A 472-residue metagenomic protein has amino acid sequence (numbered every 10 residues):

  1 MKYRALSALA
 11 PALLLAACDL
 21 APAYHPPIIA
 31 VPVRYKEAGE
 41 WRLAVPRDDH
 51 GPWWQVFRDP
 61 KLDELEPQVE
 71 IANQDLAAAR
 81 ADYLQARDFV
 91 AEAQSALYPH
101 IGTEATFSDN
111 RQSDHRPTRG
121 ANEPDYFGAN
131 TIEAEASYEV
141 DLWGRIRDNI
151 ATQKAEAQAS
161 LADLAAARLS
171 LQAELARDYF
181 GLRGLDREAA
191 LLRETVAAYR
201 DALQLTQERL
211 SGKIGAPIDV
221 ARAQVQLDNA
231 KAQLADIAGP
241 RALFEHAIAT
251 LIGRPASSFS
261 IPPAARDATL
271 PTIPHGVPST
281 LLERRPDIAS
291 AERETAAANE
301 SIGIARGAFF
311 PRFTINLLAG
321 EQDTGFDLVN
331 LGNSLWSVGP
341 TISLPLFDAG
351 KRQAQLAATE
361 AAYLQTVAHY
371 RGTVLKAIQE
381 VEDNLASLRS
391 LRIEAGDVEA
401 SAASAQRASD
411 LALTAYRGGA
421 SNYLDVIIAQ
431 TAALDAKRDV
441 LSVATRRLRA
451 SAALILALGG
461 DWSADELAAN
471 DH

Functional and structural regions predicted by a protein language model:
K2-I71, N130, K154, A238-E283 (+1 more regions): Terminal intrinsically disordered/low-complexity segments used for targeting and assembly
R42, D48-F57, T106-E135, S258-G276 (+3 more regions): Small/polar, glycine/serine/threonine/aspartate-rich low-complexity segments that form flexible
L62-E64, Q85, A129-T131, R177 (+3 more regions): Transmembrane beta-barrel architecture of outer-membrane proteins
E66, T131-E135, Y179, Q224 (+3 more regions): Membrane-embedded beta-strand positions in outer-membrane beta-barrel channels/transporters
A77-A78, Q94, V140-R168, I218 (+7 more regions): Sec/SRP-type N-terminal targeting helices
I146, A155, A162-V277, S387 (+3 more regions): Periplasmic alpha-helical coiled-coil/stalk elements that build and connect Gram-negative outer-membrane
L210-I214, Y416-A420, A457-D461: A short glycine-centered flexible hinge/capping loop motif at secondary-structure junctions
